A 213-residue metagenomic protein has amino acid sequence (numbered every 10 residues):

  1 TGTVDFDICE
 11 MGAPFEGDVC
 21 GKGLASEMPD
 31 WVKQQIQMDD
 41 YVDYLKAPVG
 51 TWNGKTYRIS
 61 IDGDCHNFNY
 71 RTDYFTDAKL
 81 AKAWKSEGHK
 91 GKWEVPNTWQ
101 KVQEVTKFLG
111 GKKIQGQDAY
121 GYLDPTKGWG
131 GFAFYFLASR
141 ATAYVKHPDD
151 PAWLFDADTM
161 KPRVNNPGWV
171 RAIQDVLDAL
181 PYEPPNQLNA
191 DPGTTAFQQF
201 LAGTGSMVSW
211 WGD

Functional and structural regions predicted by a protein language model:
T1-D5, G21-K22, Y74-F75, K101-L109 (+1 more regions): Short helices/loops that flank or line small-molecule/ion binding pockets
T1-F15: Early extracytoplasmic/lumenal segment of secretory-pathway proteins
T3-D7, K55-T56, G111-Y120, P184 (+1 more regions): Loop/turn elements at helix/coil->beta-strand transitions in domains of secreted/extracellular proteins
E10, V95-P96, P185-G193: Short beta-strand-to-loop elements that line the ligand-binding cleft of bilobed periplasmic-binding protein-like
M11-F15, G193, W210-D213: Beta->alpha turn/N-cap motifs
G12-N67, T76, N97, A133: Hinge/lid segment of periplasmic solute-binding proteins
S26-D43, K82-V95, K113-I114, T142-R171: Short, solvent-exposed loop/beta-turn-alpha elements that line the ligand-binding surface or hinge of extracytoplasmic
K101-F108, H147-A190: Glycine-centered hinge/linker elements that transmit conformational signals in sensory and ligand-binding systems
